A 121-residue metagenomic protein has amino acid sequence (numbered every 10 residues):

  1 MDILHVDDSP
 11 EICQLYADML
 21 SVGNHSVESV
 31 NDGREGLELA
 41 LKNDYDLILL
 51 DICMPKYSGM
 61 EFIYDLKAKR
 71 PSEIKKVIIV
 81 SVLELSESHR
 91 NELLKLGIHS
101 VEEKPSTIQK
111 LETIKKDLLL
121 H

Functional and structural regions predicted by a protein language model:
P10-E28, K95-L96: Two-component/phosphorelay signaling modules centered on CheY-like receiver
S29-L47: Acidic, metal-coordinating helix/loop segments flanking the phosphotransfer/catalytic sites of two-component signaling
D32-E35, S58-Y64: Acidic catalytic/metal-coordinating carboxylates
D51: Active-site residues of response regulator receiver
M54: Receiver (REC) domain active-site loop signature in two-component systems and cognate sites in sensor histidine kinases
G59, L93-H99: As written
V80-S81: Hydrophobic/aromatic residues positioned on beta-strands within the core alpha/beta folds
S106-K115: C-terminal output helix
